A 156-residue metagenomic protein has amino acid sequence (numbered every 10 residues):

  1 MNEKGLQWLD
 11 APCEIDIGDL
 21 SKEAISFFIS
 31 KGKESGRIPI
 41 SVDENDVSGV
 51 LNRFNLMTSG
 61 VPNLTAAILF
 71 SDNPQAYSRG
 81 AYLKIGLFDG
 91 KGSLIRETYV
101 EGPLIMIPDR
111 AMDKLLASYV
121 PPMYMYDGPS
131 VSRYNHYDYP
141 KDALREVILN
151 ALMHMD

Functional and structural regions predicted by a protein language model:
M1-D156: Active-site helix-to-loop segments that bind/position phosphate- or nucleotide-bearing substrates and donors across
